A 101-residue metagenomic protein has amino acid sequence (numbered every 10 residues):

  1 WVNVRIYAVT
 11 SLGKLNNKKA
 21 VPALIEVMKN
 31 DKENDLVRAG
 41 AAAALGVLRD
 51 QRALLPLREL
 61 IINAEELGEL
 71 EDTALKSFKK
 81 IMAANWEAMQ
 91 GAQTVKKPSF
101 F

Functional and structural regions predicted by a protein language model:
W1-L15, K19, A23-L24: Eukaryotic tandem repeat interaction scaffolds
V2-N3, K18, E33-L36, Q51 (+1 more regions): Alpha-helix N-cap/helix-start positions at coil->helix boundaries
I6, K18, A39-A42, Q51 (+2 more regions): N-terminal cationic amphipathic segment used for targeting or macromolecule association
Y7, A23, L36, G40 (+2 more regions): Alpha-solenoid helical repeat scaffolds
S11-K14, A44, T73, S77-K80 (+1 more regions): Core register positions within helices of long alpha-helical scaffolds
G13, K29, E33, G46-R49 (+2 more regions): Amphipathic alpha-helical interaction elements
N17-K29, D50-I62, N85-K96: Amphipathic alpha-helical scaffolding segments comprising HEAT/armadillo-like alpha-solenoid repeats
F100-F101: Short, solvent-exposed mixed-charge patches
